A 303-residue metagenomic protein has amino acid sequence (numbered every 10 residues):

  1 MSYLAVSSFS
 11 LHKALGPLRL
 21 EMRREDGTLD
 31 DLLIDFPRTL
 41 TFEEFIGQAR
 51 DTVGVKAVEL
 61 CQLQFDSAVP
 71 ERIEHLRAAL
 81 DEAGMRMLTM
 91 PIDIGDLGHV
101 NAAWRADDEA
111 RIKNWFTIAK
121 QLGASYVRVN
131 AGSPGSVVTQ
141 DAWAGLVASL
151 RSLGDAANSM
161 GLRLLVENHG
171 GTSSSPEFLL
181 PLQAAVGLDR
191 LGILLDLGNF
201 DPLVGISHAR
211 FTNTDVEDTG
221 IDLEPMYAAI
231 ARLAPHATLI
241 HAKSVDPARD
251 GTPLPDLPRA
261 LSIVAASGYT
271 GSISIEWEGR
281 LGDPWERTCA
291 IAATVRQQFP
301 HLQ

Functional and structural regions predicted by a protein language model:
M1-Q121, L188, G192, A209 (+5 more regions): N-terminal pre-domain/capping segments
S10-H12, Q62-Q64, D93-D96, A131-G135 (+4 more regions): Active-site-proximal loop/turn and secondary-structure-junction residues that shape catalytic pockets, frequently
L18-L20, A57-V58, M90, L150-S262: Acidic/histidine-rich catalytic cores of soluble enzymes
F42, I73, D108-W115, W143-L146 (+7 more regions): Aromatic/hydrophobic pocket-lining residues that form the small-molecule binding cavity in soluble enzyme cores
G54-V55, A119, A124, A237 (+1 more regions): A structural motif
M85, L162, S267-G271: A short helix->loop->beta-strand "cap" motif at the edges of active sites that frequently abuts
A119-T139, M160, L165-S173: Active-site groove signature of glycoside hydrolases
S272-R280: Short acidic/histidine-rich active-site segments
